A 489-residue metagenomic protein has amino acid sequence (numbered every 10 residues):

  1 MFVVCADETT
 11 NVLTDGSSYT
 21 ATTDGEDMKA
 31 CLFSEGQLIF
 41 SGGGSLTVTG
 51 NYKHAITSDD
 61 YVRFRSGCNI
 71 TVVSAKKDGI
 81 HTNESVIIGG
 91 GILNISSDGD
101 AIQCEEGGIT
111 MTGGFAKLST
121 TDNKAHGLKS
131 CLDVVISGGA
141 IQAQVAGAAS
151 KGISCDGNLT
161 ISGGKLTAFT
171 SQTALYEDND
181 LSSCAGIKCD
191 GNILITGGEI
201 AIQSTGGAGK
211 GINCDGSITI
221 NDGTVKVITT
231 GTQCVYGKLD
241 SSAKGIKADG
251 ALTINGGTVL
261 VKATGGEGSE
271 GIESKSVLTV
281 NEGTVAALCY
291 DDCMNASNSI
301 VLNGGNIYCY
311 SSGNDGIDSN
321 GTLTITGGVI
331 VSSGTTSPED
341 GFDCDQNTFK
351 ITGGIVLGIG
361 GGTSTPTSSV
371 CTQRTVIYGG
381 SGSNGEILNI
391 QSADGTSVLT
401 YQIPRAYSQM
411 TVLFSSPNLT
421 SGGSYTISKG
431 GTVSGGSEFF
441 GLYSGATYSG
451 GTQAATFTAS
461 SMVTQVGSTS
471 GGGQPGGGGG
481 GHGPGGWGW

Functional and structural regions predicted by a protein language model:
M1-W489: A composition-driven surface/loop motif
